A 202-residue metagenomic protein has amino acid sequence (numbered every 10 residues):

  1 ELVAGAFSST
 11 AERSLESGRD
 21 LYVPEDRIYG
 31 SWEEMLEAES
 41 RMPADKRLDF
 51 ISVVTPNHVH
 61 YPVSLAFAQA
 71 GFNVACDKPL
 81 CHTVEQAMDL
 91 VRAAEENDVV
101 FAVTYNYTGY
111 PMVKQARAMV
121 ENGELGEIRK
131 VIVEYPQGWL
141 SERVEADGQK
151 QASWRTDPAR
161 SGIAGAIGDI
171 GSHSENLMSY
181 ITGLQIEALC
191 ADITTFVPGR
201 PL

Functional and structural regions predicted by a protein language model:
E1-V23: N-terminal Rossmann-like dinucleotide-binding module
L2, E25, L48-I51, L125-I128 (+1 more regions): Local beta-strand N-terminus motif with an aromatic residue
V3, Y29, A75, V100-A102 (+2 more regions): Structural detector of well-ordered beta-strand residues that form the stable sheet scaffold of enzyme domains
R27-A93: Beta-loop-alpha module in the N-terminal Rossmann-like domain of NAD(P)-dependent dehydrogenases, especially those
V59, P79, V103-G109: Rossmann-like NAD(P)(H) cofactor-binding subdomain of soluble oxidoreductases
D89-Y107, E127-K130: Rossmann-fold dehydrogenase core element
Y107-L202: Predominantly a Rossmann-like dinucleotide-binding segment in NAD(P)-dependent oxidoreductases
